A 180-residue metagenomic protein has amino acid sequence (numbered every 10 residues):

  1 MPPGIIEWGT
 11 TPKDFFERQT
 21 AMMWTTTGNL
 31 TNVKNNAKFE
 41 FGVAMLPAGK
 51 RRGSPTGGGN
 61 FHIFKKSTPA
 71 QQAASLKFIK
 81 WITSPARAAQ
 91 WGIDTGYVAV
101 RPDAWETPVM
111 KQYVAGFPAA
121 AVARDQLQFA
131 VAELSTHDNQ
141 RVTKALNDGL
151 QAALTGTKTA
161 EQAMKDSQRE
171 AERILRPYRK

Functional and structural regions predicted by a protein language model:
M1-N36, L46, A73, K77 (+2 more regions): Extracytoplasmic ligand-binding clamshell segments of periplasmic binding protein
I6-G9, P69, A73, T136-K144 (+1 more regions): Soluble non-cytosolic domains of exported or imported proteins
F15, A160-E172: Short, well-structured alpha-helical segments that form the helix of a local strand-helix-strand
T27-T31, P47-R51, T68-P69, P85-R87: Solvent-exposed loop/turn segments at secondary-structure junctions within structured extracellular/periplasmic domains
F41-A44, I93-A145, A152, Y178: Long, aromatic- and glycine/proline-rich binding clefts that accommodate carbohydrate-like moieties
T56-A70: A bilobed periplasmic-binding-protein/Venus flytrap-type ligand-binding module shared by bacterial periplasmic
P69-I82, R87-W91, V142, A163: Short amphipathic alpha-helical coupling segments at ligand-binding clamshell hinges and other catalytic/signaling
E170-K180: Short arginine-rich
